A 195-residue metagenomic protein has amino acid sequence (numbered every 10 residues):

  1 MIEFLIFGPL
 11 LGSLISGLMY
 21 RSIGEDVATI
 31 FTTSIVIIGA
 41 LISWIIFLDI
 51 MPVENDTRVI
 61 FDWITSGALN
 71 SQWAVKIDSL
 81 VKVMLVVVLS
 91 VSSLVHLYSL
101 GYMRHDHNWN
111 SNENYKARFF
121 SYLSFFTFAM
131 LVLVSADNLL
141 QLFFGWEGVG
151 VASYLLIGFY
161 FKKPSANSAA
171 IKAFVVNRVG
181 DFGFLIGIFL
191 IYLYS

Functional and structural regions predicted by a protein language model:
M1-S195: ...captures the hydrophobic TM-helix bundle architecture rather than a specific catalytic motif, and can also fire on
